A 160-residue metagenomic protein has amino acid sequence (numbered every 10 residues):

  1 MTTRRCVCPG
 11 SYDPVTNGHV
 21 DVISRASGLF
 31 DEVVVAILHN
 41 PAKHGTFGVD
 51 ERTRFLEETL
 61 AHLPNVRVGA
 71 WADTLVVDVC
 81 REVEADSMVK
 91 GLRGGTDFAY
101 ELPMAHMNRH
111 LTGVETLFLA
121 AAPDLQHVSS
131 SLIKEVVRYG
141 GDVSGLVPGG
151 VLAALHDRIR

Functional and structural regions predicted by a protein language model:
M1-R160: Nucleotidyltransferase catalytic core that binds NTPs
